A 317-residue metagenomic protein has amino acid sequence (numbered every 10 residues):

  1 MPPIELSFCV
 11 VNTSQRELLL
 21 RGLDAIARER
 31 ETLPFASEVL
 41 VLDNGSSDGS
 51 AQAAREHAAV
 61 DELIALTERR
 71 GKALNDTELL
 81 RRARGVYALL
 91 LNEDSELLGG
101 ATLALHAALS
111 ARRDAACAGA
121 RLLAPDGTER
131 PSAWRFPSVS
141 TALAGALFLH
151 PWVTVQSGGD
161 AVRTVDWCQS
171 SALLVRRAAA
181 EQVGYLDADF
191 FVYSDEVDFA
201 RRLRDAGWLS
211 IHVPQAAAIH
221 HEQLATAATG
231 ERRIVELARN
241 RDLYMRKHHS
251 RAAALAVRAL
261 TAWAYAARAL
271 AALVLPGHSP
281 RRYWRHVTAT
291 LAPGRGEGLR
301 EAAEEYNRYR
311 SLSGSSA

Functional and structural regions predicted by a protein language model:
Q15-R30: Short, well-formed alpha-helical segments that are part of the catalytic scaffolds of diverse glycosyltransferases
A25, D43-A51, L98: A conserved acidic beta->alpha catalytic loop
L66-A83: Glycine-rich, basic loop-to-helix element that forms the pyrophosphate-binding segment of sugar-nucleotide handling
A88: Short aromatic/hydrophobic "clamp" motif used to bind/position activated sugar donors
E96-P131: Conserved donor NDP-sugar-binding/catalytic core segment of glycosyltransferases
T141-L147, P151-A178, Q182: A recurrent flexible, glycine/aromatic-enriched loop bordering the glycosyltransferase active site that acts as
D166-A217: A short, conserved alpha-helix in the catalytic core of glycosyltransferases
R232-N240, R251-A317: Non-catalytic, C-terminal membrane-associated alpha-helical segments of glycosyltransferases
